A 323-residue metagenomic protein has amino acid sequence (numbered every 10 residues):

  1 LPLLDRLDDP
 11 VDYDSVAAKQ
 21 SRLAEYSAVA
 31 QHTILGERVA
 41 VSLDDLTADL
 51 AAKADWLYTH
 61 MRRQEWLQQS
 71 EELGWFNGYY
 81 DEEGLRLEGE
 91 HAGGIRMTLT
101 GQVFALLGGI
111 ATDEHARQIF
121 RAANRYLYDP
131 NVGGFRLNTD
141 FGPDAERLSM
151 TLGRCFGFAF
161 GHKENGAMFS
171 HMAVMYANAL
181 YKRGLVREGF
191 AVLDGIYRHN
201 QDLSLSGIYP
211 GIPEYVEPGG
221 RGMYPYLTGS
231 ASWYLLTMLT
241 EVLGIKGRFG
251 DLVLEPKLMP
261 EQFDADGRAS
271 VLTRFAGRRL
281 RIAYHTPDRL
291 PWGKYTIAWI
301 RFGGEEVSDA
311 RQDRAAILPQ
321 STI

Functional and structural regions predicted by a protein language model:
L1-I323: Acidic, mature catalytic/reactive cores of soluble proteins
